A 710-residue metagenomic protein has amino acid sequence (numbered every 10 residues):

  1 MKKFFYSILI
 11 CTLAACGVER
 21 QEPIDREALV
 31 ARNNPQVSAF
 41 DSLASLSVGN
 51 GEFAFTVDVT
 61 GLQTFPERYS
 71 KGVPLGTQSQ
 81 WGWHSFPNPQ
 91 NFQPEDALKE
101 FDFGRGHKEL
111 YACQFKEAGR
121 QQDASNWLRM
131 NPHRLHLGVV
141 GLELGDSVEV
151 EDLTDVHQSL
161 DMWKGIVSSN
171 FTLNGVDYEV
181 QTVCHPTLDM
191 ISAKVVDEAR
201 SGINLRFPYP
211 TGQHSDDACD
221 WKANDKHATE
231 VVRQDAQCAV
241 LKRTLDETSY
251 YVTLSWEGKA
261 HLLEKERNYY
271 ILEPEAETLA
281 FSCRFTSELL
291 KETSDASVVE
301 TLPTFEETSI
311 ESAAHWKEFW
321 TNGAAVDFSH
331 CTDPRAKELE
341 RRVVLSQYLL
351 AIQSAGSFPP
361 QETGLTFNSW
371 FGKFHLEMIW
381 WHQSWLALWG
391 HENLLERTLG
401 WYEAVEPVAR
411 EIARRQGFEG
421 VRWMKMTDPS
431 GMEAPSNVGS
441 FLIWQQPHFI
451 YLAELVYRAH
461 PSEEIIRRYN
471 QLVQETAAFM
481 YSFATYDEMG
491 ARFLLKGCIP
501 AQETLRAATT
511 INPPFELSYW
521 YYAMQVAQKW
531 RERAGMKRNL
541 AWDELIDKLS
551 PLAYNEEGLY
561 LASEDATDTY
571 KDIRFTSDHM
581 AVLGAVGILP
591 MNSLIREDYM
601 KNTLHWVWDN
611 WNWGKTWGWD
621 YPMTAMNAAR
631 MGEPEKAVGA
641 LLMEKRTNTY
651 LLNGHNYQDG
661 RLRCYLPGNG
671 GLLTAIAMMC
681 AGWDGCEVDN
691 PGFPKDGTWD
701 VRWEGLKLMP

Functional and structural regions predicted by a protein language model:
K2-S7: Sec-dependent signal peptide recognition, specifically the positively charged N-region followed immediately by
A14-A15: C-terminal motif of bacterial Sec signal peptides marking the signal peptidase cleavage site
V18-K373, E392, Y402-R410: Acidic/polar, glycine-enriched structural segments that form the non-catalytic walls/loops of the carbohydrate-binding
S47, A54-V57, L350, N393-R397 (+6 more regions): Structural recognition of the beta-strand scaffold that forms the well-ordered cores of secreted hydrolase catalytic
Q63, E67-R68, H375-E411, P429-M432 (+5 more regions): Active-site core of glycosidic bond-cleaving carbohydrate-active enzymes
Q122-D152, H157, P667-L708: Catalytic cores of secreted or luminal carbohydrate-active enzymes
G356-S369, R410-G417, V421-K425, S482-P500 (+3 more regions): Glycine- and aromatic-rich loop/turn segments at beta-sheet edges
E475, F479-W530: Acidic/histidine-rich catalytic neighborhood
